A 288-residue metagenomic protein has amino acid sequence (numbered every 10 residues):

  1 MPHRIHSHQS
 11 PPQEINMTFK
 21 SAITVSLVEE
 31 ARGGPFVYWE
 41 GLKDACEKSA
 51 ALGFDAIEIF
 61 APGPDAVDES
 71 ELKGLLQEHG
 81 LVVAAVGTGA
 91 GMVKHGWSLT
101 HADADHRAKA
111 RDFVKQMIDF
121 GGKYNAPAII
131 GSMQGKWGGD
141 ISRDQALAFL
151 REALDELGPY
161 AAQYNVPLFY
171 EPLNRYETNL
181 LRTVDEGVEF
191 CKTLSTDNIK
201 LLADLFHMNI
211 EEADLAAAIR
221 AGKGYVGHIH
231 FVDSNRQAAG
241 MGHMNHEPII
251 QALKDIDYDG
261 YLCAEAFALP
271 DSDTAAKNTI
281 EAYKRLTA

Functional and structural regions predicted by a protein language model:
H8-G122, D155, T196, I280-A288: N-terminal pre-domain/capping segments
F19-V25, I57-I59, V83-T88, A128-I130 (+4 more regions): Hydrophobic faces of well-ordered beta-strands that scaffold small-molecule active sites in alpha/beta enzyme cores
L27-E29, A61-G63, G89-A90, Q134-K136 (+4 more regions): Active-site-proximal loop/turn and secondary-structure-junction residues that shape catalytic pockets, frequently
E29-W39, T100-D105, I141, L180-L181 (+3 more regions): Gly/Pro-rich active-site loop or hairpin
W39-E40, Q77-E78, W97-K200: Active-site acidic/histidine proton-transfer and metal-coordination neighborhood in alpha/beta enzyme cores
L52, K123-Y124, G224, I256: Structural motif
